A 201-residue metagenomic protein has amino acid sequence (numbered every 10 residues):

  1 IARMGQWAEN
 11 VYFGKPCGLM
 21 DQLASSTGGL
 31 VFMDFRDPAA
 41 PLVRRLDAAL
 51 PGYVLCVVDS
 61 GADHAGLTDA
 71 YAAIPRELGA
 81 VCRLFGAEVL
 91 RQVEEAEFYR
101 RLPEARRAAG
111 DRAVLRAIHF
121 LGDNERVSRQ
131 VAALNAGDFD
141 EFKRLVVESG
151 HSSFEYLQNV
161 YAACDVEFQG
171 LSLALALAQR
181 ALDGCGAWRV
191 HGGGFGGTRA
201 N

Functional and structural regions predicted by a protein language model:
I1-Q22: Glycine-rich, mobile lid/loop segments that gate access to catalytic sites or pores
Y12-F13, Y71, F195: Aromatic side chains
A24, G29-R189, N201: C-terminal nucleotide
G196-A200: N-terminal pre-core extensions flanking Radical SAM catalytic domains
